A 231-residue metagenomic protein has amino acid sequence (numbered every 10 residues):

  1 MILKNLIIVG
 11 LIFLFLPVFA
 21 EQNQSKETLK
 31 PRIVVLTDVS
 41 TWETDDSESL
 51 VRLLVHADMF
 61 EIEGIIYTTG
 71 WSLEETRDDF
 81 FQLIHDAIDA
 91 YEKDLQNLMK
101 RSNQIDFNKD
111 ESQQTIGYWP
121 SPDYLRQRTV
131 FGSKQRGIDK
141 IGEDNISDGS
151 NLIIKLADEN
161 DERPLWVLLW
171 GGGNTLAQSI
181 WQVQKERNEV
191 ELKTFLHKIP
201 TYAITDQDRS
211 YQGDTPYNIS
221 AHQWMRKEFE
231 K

Functional and structural regions predicted by a protein language model:
M1-I2, N23: Short, low-complexity interaction segments enriched in Ser/Thr/Pro/Gly
I2-V9: Sec-dependent signal peptide recognition, specifically the positively charged N-region followed immediately by
L11-F19: Hydrophobic h-region of N-terminal signal peptides that target proteins for export in Gram-negative bacteria
E21-K231: N-terminal acidic, glycine/proline-rich low-complexity segments
